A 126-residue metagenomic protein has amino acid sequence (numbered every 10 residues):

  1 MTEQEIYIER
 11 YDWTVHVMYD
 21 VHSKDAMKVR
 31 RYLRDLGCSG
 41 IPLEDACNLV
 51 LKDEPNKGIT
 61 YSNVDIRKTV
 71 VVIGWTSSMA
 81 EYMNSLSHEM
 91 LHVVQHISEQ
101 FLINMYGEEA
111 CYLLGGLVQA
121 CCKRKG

Functional and structural regions predicted by a protein language model:
M1-R31, P55, T60-S62, V70 (+1 more regions): N-terminal low-structure segments adjacent to metalloprotease catalytic domains across cellular compartments
Y7-I8, V29, L33, A46-V50 (+1 more regions): Extended hydrophobic/Leu-rich segments
L36-A80, V93-I97: Active-site scaffold of zinc-dependent metalloenzymes
G74, S78, Y82, E99-Y106 (+1 more regions): Conserved aromatic-histidine-acidic binding/catalytic patches
E81-E89: Short alpha-helical catalytic segment bearing the HExxH-like zincin motif of zinc-dependent metalloproteases
M90-V93, C121: Hydrophobic alpha-helical segments
L102-G126: Post-HExxH zinc-binding segment in Zn-dependent metallohydrolases
